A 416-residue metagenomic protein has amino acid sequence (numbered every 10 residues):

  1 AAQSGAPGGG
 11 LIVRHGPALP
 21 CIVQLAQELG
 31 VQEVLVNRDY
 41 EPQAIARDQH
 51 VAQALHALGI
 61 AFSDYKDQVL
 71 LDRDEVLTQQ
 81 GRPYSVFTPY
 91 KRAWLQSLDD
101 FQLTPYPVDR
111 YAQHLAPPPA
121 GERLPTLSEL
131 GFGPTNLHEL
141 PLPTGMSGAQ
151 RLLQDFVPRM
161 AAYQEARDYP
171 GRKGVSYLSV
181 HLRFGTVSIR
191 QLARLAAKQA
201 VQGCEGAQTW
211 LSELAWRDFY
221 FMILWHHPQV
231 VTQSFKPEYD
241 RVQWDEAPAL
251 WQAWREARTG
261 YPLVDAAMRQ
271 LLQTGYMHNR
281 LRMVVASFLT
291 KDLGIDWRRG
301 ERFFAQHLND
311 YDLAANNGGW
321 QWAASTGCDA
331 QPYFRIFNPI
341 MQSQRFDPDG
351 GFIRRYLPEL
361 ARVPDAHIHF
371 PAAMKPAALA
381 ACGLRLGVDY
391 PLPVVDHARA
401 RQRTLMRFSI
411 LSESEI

Functional and structural regions predicted by a protein language model:
A1, H50-V51, L71-V76, W94-S97 (+7 more regions): Intrinsically disordered, low-complexity boundary segments flanking structured domains
A1-Q102, G206, R269, A315 (+3 more regions): Trp/Phe/Arg-rich N-terminal binding region typifying the photolyase-homology
G9, R38-D39, E165, W254 (+1 more regions): Short, contiguous strand/loop micro-motifs
P20, P262-A266, Q402: Short, contiguous clusters of charged residues that form electrostatic/catalytic patches at enzyme active sites, used
L35, W251, V388-P391: Short coil/turn segments at secondary-structure junctions
D48, V69-E75, L98-P105, R123-L124 (+5 more regions): Low-complexity, flexible helical/coil segments
I60, G81-E238, D347, G351-I416: Glycine/tryptophan-enriched, flexible segments
K173-A361, D365: Active-site-proximal binding-pocket segments
